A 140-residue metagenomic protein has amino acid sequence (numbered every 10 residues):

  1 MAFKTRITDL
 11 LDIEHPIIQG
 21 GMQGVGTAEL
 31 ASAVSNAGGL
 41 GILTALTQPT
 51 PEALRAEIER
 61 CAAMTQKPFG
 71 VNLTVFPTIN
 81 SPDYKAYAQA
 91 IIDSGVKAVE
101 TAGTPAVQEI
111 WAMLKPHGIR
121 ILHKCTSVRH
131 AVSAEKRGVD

Functional and structural regions predicted by a protein language model:
M1-D140: Active-site entrance/lid segments in N-terminal catalytic domains of soluble metabolic enzymes
